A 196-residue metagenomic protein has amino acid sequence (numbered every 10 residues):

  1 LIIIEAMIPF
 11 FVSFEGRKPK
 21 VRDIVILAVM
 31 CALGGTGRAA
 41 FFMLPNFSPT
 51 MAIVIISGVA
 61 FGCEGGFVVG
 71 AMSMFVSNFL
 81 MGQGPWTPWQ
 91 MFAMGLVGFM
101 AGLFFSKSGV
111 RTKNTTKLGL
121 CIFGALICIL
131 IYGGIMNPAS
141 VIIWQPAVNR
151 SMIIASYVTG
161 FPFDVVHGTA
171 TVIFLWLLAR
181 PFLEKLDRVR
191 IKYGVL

Functional and structural regions predicted by a protein language model:
L1, M43, S48, Q83-W89 (+1 more regions): Membrane-embedded alpha-helical hairpins and interfacial helices in multi-pass inner-membrane proteins
L1-M30, R111-T112: Membrane topogenic helices and adjacent juxtamembrane segments
M7-F14, I53-G58, Y132-N137: Short, mixed-charge, low-aromatic patches
F10-V12, L80, I173: Residue-level signal for alpha-helical transmembrane segments in multi-pass membrane proteins
V21-L27, E64-G66, F182: Membrane-interfacial loop-to-transmembrane alpha-helix junctions, especially the N-terminal start
M30-F105: Alpha-helical membrane segments and adjacent membrane-interface helices in multi-pass membrane proteins
